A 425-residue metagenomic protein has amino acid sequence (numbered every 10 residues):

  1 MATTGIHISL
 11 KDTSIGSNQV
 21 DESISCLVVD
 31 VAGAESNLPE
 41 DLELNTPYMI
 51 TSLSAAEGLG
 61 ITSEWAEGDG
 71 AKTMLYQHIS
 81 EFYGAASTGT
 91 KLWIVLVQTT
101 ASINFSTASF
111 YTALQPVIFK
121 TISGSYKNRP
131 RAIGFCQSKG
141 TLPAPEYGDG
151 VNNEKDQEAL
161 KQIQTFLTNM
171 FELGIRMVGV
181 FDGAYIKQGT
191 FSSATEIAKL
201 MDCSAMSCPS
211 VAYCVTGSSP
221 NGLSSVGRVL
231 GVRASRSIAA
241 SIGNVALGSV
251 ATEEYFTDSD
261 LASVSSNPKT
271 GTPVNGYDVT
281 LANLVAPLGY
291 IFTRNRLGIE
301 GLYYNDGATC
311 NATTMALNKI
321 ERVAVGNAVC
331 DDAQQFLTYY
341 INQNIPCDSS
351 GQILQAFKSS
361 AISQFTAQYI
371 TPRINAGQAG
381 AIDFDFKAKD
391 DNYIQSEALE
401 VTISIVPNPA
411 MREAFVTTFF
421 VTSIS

Functional and structural regions predicted by a protein language model:
M1-T121: Extended assembly-interface regions of large multimeric machines
T4, S23, T90, R129 (+3 more regions): Residues at beta-strand starts and edge strands
H7-K11, S25-A32, L38-E43, T51 (+2 more regions): A glycine- and small-residue-enriched flexible loop/hinge signal that marks low-structured segments
Q19, F191, S218-S219, K387-E397: Short, ordered beta-strand-loop transition motifs
L75-A86, V117-S125, A159-F171, A361-R373: Hydrophobic, Leu/Ile/Phe/Ala-enriched alpha-helical segments that form helix-helix packing faces
Q98, Q137-K139, I405-P407: Short, flexible loop/turn elements at secondary-structure junctions
N318-K387: Acidic, low-complexity glycine/serine/threonine-rich segments
A388-S425: C-terminal edge-of-domain segments
